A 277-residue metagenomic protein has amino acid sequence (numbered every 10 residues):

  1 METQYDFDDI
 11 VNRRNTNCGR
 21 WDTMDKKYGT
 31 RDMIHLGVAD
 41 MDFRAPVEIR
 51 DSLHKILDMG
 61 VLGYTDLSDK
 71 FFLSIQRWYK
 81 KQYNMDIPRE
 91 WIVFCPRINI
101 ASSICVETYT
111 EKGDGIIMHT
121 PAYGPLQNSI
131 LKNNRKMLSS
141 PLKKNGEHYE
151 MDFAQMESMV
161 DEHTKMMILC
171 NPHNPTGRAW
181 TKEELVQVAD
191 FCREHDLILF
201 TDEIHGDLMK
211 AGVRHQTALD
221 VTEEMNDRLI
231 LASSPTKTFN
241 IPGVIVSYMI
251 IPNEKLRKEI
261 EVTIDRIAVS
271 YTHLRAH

Functional and structural regions predicted by a protein language model:
E2-R97, I104: N-terminal small-domain helix-loop-helix segment of the aminotransferase-like
A39-M41, N171-N174, K237: Short glycine-rich anion-binding loops that position phosphate/pyrophosphate groups of nucleotides and phosphorylated
L62-D190, D207-L208, G212-E224, I230: Conserved core of the PLP fold type I
F200-T201, A232: Generic enzyme active-site microenvironment
E203-H205: Conserved Walker B
V221-E259: Active-site PLP attachment segment
I264-Y271: Glycine/threonine-rich helix-loop capping motifs at alpha-helix boundaries
T272-H277: Conserved small/polar residues in nucleotide/adenosyl-binding loops
